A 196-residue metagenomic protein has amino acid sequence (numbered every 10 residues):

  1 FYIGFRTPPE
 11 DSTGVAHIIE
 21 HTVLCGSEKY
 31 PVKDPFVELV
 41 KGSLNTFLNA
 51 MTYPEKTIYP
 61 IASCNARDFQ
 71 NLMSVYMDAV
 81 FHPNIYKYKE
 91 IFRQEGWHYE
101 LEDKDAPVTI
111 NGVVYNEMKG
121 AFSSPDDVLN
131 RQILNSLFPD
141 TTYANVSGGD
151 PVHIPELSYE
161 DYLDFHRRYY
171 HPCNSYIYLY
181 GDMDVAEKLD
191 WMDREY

Functional and structural regions predicted by a protein language model:
F1: Betabetaalpha-Me/HNH-type nuclease active-site subdomain
G4-G14: Short pre-active-site segment immediately N-terminal to the catalytic Zn-binding motif
P8-P9, T22-Y196: Charge-rich, well-structured scaffold segments of protease-associated domains
G14-V15, V32: Short N-terminal amphipathic alpha-helix/helix-capping patch enriched in small hydrophobics with frequent Ser/Thr
V15, I19-V23: Active-site His/Glu-centered metal-binding helix of metallohydrolases
